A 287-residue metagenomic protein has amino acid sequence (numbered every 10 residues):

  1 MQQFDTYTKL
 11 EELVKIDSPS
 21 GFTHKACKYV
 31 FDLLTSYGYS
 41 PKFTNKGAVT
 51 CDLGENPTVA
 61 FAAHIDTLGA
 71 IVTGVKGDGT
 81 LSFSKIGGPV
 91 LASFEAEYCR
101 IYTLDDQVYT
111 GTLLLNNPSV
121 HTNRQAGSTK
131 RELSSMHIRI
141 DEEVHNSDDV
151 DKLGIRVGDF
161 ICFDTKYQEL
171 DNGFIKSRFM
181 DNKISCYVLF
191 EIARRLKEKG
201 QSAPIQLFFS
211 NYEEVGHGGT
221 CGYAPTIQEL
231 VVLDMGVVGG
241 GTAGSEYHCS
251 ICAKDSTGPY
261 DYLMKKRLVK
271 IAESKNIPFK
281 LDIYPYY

Functional and structural regions predicted by a protein language model:
M1-Y287: N-terminal hydrophobic/helix-forming segments and targeting peptides
